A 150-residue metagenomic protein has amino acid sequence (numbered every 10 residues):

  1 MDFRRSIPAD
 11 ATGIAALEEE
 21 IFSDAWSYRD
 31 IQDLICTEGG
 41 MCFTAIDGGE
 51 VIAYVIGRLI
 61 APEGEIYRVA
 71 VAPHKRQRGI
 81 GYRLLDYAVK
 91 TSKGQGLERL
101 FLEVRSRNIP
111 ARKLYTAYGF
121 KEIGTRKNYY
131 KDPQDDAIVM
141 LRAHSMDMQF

Functional and structural regions predicted by a protein language model:
D2-H74, L85-T91, Q95, A143-Q149: Acetyl-CoA-dependent GNAT
A25, R78-G79, Q134: Non-catalytic, surface-exposed connector residues within folded enzymatic/regulatory domains
E38, V69-A70, R112-L114, Q134-A137: Short secondary-structure transition/capping segments
F43, G49, A70, Y118 (+2 more regions): Non-heme di-metal
E50, A72-D86, K93-Q95, R99-L100 (+3 more regions): Conserved glycine-rich acetyl-CoA-binding loop
I60, E103, T116, K121-A137: Conserved catalytic-core motifs of GNAT/GCN5-like acyltransferases
E98, R105-I109, N128-F150: C-terminal "cap" of GNAT-fold acetyltransferases
